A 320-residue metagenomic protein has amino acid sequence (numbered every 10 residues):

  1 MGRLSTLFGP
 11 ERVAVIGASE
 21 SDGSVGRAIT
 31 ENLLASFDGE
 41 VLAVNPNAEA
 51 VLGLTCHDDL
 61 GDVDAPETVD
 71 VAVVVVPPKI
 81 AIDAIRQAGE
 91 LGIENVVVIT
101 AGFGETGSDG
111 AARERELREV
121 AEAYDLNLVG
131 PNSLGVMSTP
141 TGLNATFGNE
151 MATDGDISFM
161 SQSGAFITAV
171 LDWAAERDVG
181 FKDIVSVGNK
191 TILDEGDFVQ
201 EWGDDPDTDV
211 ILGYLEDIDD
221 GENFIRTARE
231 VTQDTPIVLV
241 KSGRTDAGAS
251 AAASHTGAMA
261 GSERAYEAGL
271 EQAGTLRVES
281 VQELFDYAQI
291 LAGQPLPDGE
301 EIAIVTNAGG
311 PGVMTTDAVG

Functional and structural regions predicted by a protein language model:
M1-G320: Catalytic-core regions of core metabolic enzymes, especially those transforming organic acids/acyl-group intermediates
